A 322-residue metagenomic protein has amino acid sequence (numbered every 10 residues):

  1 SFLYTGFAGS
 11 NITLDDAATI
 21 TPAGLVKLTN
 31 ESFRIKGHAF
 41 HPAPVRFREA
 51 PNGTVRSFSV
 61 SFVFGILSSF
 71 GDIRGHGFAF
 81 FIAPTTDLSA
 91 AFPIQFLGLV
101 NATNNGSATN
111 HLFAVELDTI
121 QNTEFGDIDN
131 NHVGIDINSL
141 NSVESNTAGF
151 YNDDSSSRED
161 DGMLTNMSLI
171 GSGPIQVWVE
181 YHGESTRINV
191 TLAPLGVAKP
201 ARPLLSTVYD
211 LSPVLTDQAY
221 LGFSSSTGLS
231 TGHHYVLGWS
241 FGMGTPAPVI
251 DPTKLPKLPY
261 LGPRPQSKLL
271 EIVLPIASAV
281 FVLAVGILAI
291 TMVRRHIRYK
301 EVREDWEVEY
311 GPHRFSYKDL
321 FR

Functional and structural regions predicted by a protein language model:
S1-I290: Polar, low-complexity loop segments and adjacent catalytic/binding residues used for recognizing and processing sugar
Q266-R322: Conserved eukaryotic protein kinase-like
